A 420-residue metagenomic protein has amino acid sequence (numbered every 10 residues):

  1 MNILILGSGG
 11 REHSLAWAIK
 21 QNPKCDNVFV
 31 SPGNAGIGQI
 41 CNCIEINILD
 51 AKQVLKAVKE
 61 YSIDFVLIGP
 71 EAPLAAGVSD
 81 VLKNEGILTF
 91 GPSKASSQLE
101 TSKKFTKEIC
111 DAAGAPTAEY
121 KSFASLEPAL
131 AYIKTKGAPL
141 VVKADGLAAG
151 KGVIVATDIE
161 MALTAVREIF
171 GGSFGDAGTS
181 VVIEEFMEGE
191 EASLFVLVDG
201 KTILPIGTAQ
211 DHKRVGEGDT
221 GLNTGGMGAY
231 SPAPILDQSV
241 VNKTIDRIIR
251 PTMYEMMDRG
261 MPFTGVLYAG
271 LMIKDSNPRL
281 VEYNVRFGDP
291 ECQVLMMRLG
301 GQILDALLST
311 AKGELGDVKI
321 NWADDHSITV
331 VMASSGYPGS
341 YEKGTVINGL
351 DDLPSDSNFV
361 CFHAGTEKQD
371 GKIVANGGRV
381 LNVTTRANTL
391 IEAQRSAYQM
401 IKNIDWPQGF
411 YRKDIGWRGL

Functional and structural regions predicted by a protein language model:
M1-K94: ATP-binding N-terminal substructure of ATP-dependent carboxylate-amine bond-forming enzymes
G38-I40, L55, Q98-K104, G216-E217: Short, charged, surface-exposed secondary-structure boundary motifs
C43-L49, K121-S125, A156: Short acidic-hydrophobic, aromatic-tinged amphipathic segments that line or gate anion-handling sites
F90-G152: A conserved helix-loop-beta module that forms one wall/lid of the active-site cleft in ATP-utilizing catalytic domains
G152-C292: Internal nucleotide-binding/catalytic subdomain
I245-L267, N284-D356, Q369: Active-site "cap" helix and flanking loop/linker of ATP-utilizing ligase/carboxylase catalytic domains
T366-D370, V374-L420: Generic C-terminus detector
